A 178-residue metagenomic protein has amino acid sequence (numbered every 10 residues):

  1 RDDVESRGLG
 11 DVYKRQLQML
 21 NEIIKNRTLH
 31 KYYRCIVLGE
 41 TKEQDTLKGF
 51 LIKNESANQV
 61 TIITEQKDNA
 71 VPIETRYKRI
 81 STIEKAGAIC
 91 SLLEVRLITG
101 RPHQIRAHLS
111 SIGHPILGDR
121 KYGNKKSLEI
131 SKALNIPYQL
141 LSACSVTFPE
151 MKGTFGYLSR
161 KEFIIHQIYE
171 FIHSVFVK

Functional and structural regions predicted by a protein language model:
R1-Y13: Single conserved hydrophobic/aromatic residue that forms the stacking wall/gate of nucleotide- or nucleobase-binding
K14-R15, T99-R101: Helix N-cap motif at beta-to-alpha junctions
Q16-L17, I23-K31: A short alpha->loop->secondary-structure connector
L17-E22, V37-S91: Glycine- and acidic-residue-rich catalytic/RNA-contacting loop of pseudouridine synthases
C35, Y77, I105, V146: Residue-level signal for inorganic ion chemistry
D68, A86, H108-K178: Pseudouridine synthases involved in rRNA/tRNA modification
S91, R101-L109: Short beta-strand segments enriched for Tyr within beta-sheet-rich domains, predominantly fibronectin type III
L93-R96: Short histidine-centered loop motifs in beta-beta connectors
